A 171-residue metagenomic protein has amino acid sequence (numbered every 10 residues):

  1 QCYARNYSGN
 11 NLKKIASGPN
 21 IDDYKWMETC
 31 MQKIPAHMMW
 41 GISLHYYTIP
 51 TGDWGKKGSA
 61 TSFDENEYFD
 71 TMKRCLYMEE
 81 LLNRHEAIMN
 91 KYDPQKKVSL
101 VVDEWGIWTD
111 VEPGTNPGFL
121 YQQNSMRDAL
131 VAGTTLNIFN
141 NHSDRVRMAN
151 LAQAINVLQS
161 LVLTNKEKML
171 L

Functional and structural regions predicted by a protein language model:
Q1, E28-L76, V98-S99, D103-W108 (+2 more regions): Aromatic- and acid-rich polysaccharide-binding/catalytic face of secreted or lumenal carbohydrate-active enzymes
C2-Y24, L76-W108, A132, H142-N156: Aromatic-lined carbohydrate-recognition surfaces of secreted/lumenal glycan-active proteins
A4-G9, F63-Y68, E112-N116: Generic detector of short, locally flexible boundary/turn motifs and exposed helical patches
S17, Y68-M78, Q122-A129, N165: Hydrophobic alpha-helical scaffolding
D23-K33, A129-I138: Short, acidic/polar
Y24, G52, Q159: Glycine/Thr-rich phosphate-binding loops of Rossmann-like dinucleotide-binding domains
Y46, K97-L171: Aromatic/acidic polysaccharide-binding cleft in carbohydrate-active enzymes
